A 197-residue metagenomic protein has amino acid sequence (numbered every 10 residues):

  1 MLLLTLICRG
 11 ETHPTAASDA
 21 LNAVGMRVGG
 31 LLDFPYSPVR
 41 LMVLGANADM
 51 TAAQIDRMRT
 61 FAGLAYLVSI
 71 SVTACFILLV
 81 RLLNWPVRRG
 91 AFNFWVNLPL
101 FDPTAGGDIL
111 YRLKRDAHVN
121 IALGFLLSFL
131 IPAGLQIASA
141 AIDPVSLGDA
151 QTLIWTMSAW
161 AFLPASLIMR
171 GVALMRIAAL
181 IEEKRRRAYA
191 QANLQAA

Functional and structural regions predicted by a protein language model:
M1, A62-S71, Y111-I121: Alpha-helical transmembrane segments and their helix-start/interface "positive-inside/aromatic belt" motifs in integral
M1-L4, G124, S128, A159-L167: Hydrophobic cores of alpha-helical transmembrane segments in multi-pass integral membrane proteins
T5-T73, A140-T152, T156: Long, highly hydrophobic alpha-helical transmembrane signal-anchor segments
N22-Y36, R88-N97, L126-I137: Juxtamembrane non-transmembrane "cap" segments at the membrane-aqueous interface of multi-pass membrane proteins
L67-N93: Transmembrane alpha-helix/helix-exit interface in multi-pass inner-membrane proteins
I77-V87, T104-S139: Alpha-helical transmembrane segments of helical membrane proteins, especially in multi-pass transport, channel
V80-L82, S139-R186: Alpha-helical transmembrane segments and their immediate juxtamembrane interface regions
W85-D108, E183-A196: Juxtamembrane inter-helical linkers in multi-pass membrane proteins
